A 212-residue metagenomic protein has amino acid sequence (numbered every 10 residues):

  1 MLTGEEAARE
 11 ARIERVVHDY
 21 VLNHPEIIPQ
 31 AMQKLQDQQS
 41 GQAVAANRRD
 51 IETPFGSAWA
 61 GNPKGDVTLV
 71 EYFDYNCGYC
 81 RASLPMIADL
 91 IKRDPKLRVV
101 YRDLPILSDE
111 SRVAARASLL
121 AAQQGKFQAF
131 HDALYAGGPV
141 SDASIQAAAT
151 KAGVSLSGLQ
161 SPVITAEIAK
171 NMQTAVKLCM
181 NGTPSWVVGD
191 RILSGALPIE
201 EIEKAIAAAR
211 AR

Functional and structural regions predicted by a protein language model:
M1-L107, V163-G182, K204, A211-R212: Extracytoplasmic thiol/disulfide redox context detector
P105-R212: Cysteine-centric redox/oxidoreductase cores and disulfide-bonded domains
